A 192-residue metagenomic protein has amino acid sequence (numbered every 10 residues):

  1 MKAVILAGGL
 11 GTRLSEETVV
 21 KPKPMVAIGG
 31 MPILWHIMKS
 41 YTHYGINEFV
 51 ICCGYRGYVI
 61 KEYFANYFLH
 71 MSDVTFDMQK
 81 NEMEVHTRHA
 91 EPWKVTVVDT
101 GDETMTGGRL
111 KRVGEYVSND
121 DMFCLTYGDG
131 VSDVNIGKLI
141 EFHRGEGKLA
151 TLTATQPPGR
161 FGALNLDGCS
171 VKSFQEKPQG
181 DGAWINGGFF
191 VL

Functional and structural regions predicted by a protein language model:
M1-N66: N-terminal glycine-rich phosphate-binding loop and ensuing alpha1 helix
L10, D102, G128-G130: Active-site metal-binding loops of divalent metal-dependent hydrolases
F64, S132-L192: Conserved core of the sugar-phosphate nucleotidyltransferase
F64-W93: Short mixed-charge
G101-G108: A short, glycine-/small-residue-rich helix N-cap motif at loop->alpha-helix starts within glycosyltransferase
L110-M122: Active-site nucleotide-sugar/metal-binding loop of Leloir-type enzymes
D120-V131: Short beta-strand-to-loop acidic/aromatic patch adjacent to the donor-nucleotide binding site
